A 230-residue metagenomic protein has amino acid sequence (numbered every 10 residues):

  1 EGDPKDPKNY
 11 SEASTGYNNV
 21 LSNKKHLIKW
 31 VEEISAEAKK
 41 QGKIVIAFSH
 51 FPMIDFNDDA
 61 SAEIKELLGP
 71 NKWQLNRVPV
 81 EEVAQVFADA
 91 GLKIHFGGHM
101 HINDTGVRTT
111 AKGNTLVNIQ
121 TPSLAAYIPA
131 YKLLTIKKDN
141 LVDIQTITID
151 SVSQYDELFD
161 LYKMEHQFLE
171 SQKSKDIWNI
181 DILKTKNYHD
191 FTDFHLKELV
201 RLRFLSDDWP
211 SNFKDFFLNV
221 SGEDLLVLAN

Functional and structural regions predicted by a protein language model:
E1-D3, F48, T115-P122, Q145-I147: Active-site-proximal beta-strand elements of phosphoester/diester hydrolases
K5-V117, S206, P210-K214, L218-S221: His/acidic metal-ligating clusters that form di-metal
F56, A126, S153-Q154: A short beta-to-alpha transition loop/helix N-cap that caps and shapes the active-site region
H101, S123-A126: Short beta->alpha connector loops
G106, K132-T135, Q145: Conserved hydrophobic/aromatic positions in well-ordered beta-strands
K112-G113, A126, K138-N140: Short strand-connecting beta-turns/loops that link adjacent beta-strands
Y127-Y131: Short, surface-exposed coil-to-beta transition loops
K137-N230: A short C-terminal boundary segment appended to hydrolase-like catalytic domains
